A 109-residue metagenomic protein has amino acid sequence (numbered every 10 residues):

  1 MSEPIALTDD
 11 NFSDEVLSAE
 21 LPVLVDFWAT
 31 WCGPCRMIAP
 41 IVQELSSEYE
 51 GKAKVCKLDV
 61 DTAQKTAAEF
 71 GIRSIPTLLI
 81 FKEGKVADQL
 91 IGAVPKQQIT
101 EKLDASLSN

Functional and structural regions predicted by a protein language model:
E3, T8, W28, K54-C56: Conserved Rossmann-like nucleotide-binding pocket used by diverse enzymes that bind dinucleotide cofactors
P4-V23, Q64: A short beta-strand-turn-helix
E20-L21, F27-W31, S74: Short pre-active-site segment immediately N-terminal to redox-active cysteine/selenocysteine motifs in thiol-based
L21-P22, A39-L58: Conserved helix-turn-beta segment immediately C-terminal to the redox Cys motif in thioredoxin-like folds
F27-I41: Conserved redox-active cysteine motifs that mediate thiol-disulfide chemistry, especially di-cysteine Cys-X(1-2)-Cys
V60-A67: Structural microenvironment flanking redox-active thiols in thiol-disulfide oxidoreductases
K82-N109: Non-catalytic, surface beta->alpha helical segment in thiol-disulfide oxidoreductase systems
